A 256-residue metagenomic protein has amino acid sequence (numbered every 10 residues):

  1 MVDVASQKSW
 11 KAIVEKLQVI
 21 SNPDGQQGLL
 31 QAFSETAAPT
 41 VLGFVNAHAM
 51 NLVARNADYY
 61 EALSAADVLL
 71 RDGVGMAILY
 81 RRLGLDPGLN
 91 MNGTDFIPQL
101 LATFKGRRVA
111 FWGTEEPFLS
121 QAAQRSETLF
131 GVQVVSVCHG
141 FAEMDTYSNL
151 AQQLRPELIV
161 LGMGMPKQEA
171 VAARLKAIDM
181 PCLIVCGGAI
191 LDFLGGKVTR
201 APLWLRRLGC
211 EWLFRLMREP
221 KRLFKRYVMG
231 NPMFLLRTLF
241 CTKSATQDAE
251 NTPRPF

Functional and structural regions predicted by a protein language model:
M1-L89: N-terminal nucleotide/polyanion-binding subdomain common to many enzyme families
L42-F44, L70, A110, L158-G162 (+1 more regions): Structural motif
N46-M50, M76, M163-Q168, I190-L191: Short glycine-rich anion-binding loops that position phosphate/pyrophosphate groups of nucleotides and phosphorylated
A57-A65, E169-A189: A short, gly/pro- and small-residue-rich
G75-Y80, R200-T252: A transmembrane-helix-recognition feature enriched in membrane-embedded lipid enzymes and envelope glyco-/phospholipid
A77-L150, L154-R155: Conserved beta-alpha
G140-A142, M180-R218: Short, flexible loop segments at boundaries between secondary-structure elements
A151, R155-V160, M165: Proline-aspartate-enriched helix->loop->beta-strand connector
